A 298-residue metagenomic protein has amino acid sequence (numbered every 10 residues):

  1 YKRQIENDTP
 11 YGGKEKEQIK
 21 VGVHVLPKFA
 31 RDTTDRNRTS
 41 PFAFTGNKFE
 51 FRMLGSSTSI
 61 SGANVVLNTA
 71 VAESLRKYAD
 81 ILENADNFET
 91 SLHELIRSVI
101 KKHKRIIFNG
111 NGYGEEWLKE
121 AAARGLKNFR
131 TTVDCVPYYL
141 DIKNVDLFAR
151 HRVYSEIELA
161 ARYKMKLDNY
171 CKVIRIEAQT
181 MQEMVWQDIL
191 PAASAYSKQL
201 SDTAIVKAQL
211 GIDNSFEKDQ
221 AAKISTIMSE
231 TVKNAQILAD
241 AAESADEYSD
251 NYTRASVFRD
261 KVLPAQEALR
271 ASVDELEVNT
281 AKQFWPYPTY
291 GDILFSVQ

Functional and structural regions predicted by a protein language model:
Y1: Conserved small/polar residues in nucleotide/adenosyl-binding loops
I5-E17, V21, S91: Metal- and O2-centered redox machinery and metal/ROS homeostasis
V21-A43: Conserved alpha/beta core surface patches that mediate binding of polyanionic ligands
H24, G62, V66-E73, M184 (+3 more regions): Conserved active-site and cofactor/substrate-binding residues in soluble primary-metabolism enzymes
V25, P41-A43, K48-R52, Q182 (+2 more regions): Structured core elements
R36-P41, T58, I176-T180: Generic recognition of flexible, low-complexity loop/linker segments
S40-Y139: C-terminal, active-site-flanking charged/polar segments
K102-Q298: C-terminal amphipathic alpha-helical interaction region
